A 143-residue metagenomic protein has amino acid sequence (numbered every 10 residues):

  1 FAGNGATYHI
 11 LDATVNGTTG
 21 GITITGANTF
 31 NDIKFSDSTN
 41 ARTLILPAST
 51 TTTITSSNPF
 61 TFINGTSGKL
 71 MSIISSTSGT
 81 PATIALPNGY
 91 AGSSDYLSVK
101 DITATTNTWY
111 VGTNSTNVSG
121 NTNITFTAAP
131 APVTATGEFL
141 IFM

Functional and structural regions predicted by a protein language model:
F1-V133: Extracellular beta-sheet-rich ligand-binding/adhesion modules
A131-M143: Viral virion structural and adsorption modules
